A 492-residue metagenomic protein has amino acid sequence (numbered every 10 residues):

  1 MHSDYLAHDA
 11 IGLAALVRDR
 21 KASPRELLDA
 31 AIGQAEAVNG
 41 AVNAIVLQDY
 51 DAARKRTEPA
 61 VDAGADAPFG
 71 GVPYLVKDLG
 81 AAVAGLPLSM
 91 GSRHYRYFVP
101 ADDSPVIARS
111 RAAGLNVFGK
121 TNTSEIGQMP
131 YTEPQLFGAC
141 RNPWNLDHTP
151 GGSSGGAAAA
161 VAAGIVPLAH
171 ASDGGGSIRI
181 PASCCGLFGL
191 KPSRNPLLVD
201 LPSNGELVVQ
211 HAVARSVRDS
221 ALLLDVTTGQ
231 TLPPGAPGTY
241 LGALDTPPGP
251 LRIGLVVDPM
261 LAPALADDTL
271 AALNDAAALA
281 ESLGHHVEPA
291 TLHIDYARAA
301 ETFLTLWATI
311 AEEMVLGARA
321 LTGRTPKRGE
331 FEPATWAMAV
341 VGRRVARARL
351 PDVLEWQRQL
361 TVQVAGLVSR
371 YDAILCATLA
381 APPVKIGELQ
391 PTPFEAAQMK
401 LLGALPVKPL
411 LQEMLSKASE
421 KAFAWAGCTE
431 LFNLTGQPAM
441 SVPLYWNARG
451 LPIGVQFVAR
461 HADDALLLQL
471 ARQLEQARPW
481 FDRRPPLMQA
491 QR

Functional and structural regions predicted by a protein language model:
M1-K55, A278, S282-G284, R483-R492: An N-terminal boundary/leader segment
P24-D29, E58, D267-L292, V315 (+2 more regions): Acyltransferase
A53-K55, A63-L136: Acidic/His- and Gly-rich active-site-bordering loop/insert found across diverse amide/peptide-bond hydrolases
F69-M90, P247-V256, A308-A365, T378-A381 (+3 more regions): Short helix-loop capping/hinge segments that flank enzyme active sites or metal/cofactor-binding pockets
D102-T227, P438-Y445, L451-G454: Short glycine/serine-rich loop segments
F188-A277, L283, I294, G317 (+1 more regions): A short helix-breaking turn/cap at a secondary-structure junction
E413-A439: Alpha-helix-centered segments that form part of catalytic cores
